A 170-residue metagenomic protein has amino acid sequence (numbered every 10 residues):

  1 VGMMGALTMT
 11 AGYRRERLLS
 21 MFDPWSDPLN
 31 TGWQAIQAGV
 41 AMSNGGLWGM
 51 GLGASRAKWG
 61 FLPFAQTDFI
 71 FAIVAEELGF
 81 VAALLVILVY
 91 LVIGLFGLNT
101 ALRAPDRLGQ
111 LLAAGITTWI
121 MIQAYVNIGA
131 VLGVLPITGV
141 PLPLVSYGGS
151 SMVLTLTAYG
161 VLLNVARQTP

Functional and structural regions predicted by a protein language model:
V1-G5, L84-V92, L156, G160: Generic alpha-helical transmembrane segments of integral inner-membrane proteins, especially permease/transport modules
V1-L85, P105-G109: Hydrophobic, glycine- and aromatic-enriched re-entrant/interface helices and adjoining loop segments
M4-L7, I116-V126, G160: Alpha-helical transmembrane segments of multi-pass membrane proteins
R14, Y90-G97, T117, A130 (+1 more regions): Hydrophobic/aromatic residues in alpha-helical transmembrane segments
F61, I73-E76, I116-I120, G148-S151: Transmembrane helix-bundle signature of multi-pass membrane transporters/permeases
F80-A124: Hydrophobic transmembrane alpha-helices and their immediate junctions
Y125-P170: A juxtamembrane structural motif centered on a specific transmembrane helix
